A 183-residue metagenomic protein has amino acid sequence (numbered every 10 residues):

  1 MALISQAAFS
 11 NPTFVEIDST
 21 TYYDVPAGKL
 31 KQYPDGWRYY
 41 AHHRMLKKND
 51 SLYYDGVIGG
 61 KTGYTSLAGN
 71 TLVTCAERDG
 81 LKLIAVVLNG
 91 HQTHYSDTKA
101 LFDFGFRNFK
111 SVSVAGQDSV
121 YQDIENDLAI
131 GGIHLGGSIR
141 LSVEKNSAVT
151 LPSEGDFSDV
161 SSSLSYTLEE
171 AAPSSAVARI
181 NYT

Functional and structural regions predicted by a protein language model:
L3-T183: Domain-terminus/edge residues, biased toward the C-terminal soluble/receptor-binding domains of extracytoplasmic
